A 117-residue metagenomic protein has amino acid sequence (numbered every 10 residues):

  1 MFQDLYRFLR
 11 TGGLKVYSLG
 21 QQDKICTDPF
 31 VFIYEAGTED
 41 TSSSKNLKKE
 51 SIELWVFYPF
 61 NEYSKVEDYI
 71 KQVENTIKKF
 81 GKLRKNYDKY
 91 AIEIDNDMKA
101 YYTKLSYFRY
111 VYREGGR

Functional and structural regions predicted by a protein language model:
M1-S44, D68-Q72, F80: Small/polar-rich, solvent-exposed N-terminal microdomains that initiate assembly or binding
Q3-L9, W55-F57, N86: Short, charged, low-hydrophobicity "junction" segments
L14, S18, D28, W55-F60 (+2 more regions): A generic structural signal for ordered secondary structure
T38-D40, N61, Y112-E114: Generic "edge-of-domain/loop-turn" microfeature
T41-L47, N96-M98: Short, solvent-exposed beta-strand/turn "edge" segments of beta-rich domains on protein surfaces
N46-F60, Y101-Y112: Oligomerization/assembly interface segments of phage tail-like spikes and tubes
N61-D68, G116: Short, conserved charged micro-motifs
K71-R117: Acidic-leaning, charged glycine-interspersed low-complexity segments
